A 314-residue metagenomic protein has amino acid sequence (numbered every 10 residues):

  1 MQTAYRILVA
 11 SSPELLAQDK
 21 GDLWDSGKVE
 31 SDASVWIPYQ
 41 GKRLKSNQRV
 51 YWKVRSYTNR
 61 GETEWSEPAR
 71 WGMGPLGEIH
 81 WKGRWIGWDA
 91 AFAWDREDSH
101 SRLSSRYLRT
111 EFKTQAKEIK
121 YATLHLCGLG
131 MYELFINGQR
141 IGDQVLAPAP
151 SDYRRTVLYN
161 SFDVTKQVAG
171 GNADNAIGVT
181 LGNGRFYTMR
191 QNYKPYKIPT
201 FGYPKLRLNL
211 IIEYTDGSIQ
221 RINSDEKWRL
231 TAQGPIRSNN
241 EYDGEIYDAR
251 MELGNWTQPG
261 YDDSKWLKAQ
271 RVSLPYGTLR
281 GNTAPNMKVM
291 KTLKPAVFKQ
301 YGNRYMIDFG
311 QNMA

Functional and structural regions predicted by a protein language model:
Q2-R49, N59-W65, W81-A90: Recognizes extended acidic, P/S/T-rich segments that occur within or adjacent to Ig-like beta-sandwich modules
D19, S26-G27, A69, Q144 (+1 more regions): Short hydrophobic alpha-helix segments
V29-D32, A93-Y107, P148-V157, A296-G302 (+1 more regions): Extracellular beta-rich ligand/substrate-recognition surface
S34-K42, Y159-K166, D308: Exposed aromatic-hydrophobic patches
Q48-K53, T58, G72-G77, L108-R250 (+1 more regions): Accessory beta-strand-rich segments of carbohydrate-active enzymes
W71-K82, L253-A284: Predominantly extracellular/luminal regions of secreted and cell-surface proteins, especially disulfide-bonded
E78-T114, K120, R280-T292: Extracellular/secretory pathway-exposed regions associated with glycan biology
S99-S105, K268-F309: Edge strands and adjacent loops of beta-rich recognition modules
